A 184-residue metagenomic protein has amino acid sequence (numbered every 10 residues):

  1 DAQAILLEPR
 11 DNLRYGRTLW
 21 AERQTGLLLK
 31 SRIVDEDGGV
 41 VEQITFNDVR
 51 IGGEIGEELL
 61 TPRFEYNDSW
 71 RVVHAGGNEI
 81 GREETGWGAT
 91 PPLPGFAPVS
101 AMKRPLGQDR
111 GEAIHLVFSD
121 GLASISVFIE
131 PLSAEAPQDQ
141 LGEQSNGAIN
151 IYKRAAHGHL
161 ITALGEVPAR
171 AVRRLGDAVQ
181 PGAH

Functional and structural regions predicted by a protein language model:
D1-N67, E143: Gly/Pro-enriched, hydrophobic low-complexity segments that function as extracytoplasmic propeptides/linkers
D68-H159, V167-R174: Short, solvent-exposed recognition patches
A171-A183: Short, low-complexity, Pro/Ser/Thr/Gly-rich segments in the mature regions of secreted, periplasmic
